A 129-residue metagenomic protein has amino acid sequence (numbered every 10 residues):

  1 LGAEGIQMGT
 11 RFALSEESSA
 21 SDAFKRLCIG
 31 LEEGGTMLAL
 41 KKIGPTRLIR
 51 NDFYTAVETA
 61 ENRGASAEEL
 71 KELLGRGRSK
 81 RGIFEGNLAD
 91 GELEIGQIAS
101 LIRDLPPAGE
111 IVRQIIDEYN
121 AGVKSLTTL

Functional and structural regions predicted by a protein language model:
L1-L129: Conserved active-site-proximal phosphate/metal-binding subdomains
